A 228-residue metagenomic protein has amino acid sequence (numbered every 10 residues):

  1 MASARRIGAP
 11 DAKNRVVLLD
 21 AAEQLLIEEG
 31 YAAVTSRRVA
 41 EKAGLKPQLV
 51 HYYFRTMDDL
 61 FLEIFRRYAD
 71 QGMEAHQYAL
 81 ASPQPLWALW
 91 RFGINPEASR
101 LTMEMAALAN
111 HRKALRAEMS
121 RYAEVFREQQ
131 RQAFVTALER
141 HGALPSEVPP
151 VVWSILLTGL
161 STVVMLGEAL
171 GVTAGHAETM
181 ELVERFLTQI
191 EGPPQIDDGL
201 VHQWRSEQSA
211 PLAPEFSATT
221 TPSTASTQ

Functional and structural regions predicted by a protein language model:
I7, R116-A117, E139-T220: Hydrophobic/aromatic-rich alpha-helical bundle segments in the mid-to-C-terminal region
I7-N14: Short, Lys/Arg-enriched anionic-surface-contact patches
N14-V17, A21-D59, E63: Helix-turn-helix
V17, A21-E29, Q71, A75 (+3 more regions): Solvent-exposed, amphipathic alpha-helical segments
R55-D59, N110, A114, L170: Residues in soluble alpha-helical coiled-coils and helical-bundle/repeat scaffolds
E63, D70-R100, P150-S154: Hydrophobic alpha-helical connector segments
Q71-M73, I94-M103, K113-H141, A174-R185: Amphipathic alpha-helical packing segments from all-alpha helical-bundle domains
T220-Q228: Long, low-complexity, intrinsically disordered segments
